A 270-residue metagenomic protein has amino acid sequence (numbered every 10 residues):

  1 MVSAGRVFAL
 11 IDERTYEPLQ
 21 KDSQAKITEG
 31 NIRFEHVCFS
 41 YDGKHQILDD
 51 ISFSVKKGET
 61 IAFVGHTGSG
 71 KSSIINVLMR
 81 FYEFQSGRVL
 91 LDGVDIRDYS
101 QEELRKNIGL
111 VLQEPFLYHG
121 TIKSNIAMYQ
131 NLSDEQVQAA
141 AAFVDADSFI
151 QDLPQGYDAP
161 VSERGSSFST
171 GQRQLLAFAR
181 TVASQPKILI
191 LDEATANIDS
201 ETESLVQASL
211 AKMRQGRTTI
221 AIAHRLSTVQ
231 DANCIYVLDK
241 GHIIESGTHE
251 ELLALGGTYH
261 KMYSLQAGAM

Functional and structural regions predicted by a protein language model:
M1-L10: Cytosolic ends of transmembrane helices, especially the final helix of ABC transmembrane type-1 domains
L10-E13, E17: Membrane-embedded and extracytoplasmic architecture of multi-pass membrane proteins
L19-Q20, A25-M270: ABC-type nucleotide-binding domain
